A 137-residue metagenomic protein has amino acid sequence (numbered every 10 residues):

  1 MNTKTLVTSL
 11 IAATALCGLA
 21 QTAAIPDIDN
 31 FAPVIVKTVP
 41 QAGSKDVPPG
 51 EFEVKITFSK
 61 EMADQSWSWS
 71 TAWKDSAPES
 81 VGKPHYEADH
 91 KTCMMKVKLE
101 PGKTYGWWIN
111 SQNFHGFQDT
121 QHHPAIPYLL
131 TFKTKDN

Functional and structural regions predicted by a protein language model:
M1-T8: Bacterial N-terminal signal peptides that target proteins for export
T8-G18: Bacterial N-terminal signal peptides
A23-N137: Acidic, low-complexity Ser/Thr/Gly/Pro-rich repeat segments typical of extracellular/periplasmic and surface-exposed
